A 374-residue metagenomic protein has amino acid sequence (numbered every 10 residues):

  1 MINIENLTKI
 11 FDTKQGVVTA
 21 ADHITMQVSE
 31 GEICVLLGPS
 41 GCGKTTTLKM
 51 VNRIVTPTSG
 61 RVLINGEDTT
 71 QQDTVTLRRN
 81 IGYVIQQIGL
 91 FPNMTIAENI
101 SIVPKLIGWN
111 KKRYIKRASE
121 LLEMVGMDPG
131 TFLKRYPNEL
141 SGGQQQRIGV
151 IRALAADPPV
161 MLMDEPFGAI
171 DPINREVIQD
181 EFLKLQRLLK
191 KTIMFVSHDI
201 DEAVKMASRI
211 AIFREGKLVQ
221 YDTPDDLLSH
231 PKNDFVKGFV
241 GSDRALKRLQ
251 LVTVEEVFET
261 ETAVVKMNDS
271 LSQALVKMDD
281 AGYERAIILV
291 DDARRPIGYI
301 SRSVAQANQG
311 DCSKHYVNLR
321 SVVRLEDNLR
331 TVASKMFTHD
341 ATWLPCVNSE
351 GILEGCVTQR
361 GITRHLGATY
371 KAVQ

Functional and structural regions predicted by a protein language model:
N52: Helix-to-loop junction immediately C-terminal to a conserved catalytic motif
I96-K105, I115, S119: Short helical segment in ABC ATPase nucleotide-binding domains corresponding to the A-loop/adjacent helical element
N138, A156: Conserved signature/switch motifs of ABC ATPase nucleotide-binding domains
Y221-D222, H230, Y299, C356: ABC ATPase "signature
A263-D291, A307-Q309, S321-Q374: The conserved cystathionine-beta-synthase
